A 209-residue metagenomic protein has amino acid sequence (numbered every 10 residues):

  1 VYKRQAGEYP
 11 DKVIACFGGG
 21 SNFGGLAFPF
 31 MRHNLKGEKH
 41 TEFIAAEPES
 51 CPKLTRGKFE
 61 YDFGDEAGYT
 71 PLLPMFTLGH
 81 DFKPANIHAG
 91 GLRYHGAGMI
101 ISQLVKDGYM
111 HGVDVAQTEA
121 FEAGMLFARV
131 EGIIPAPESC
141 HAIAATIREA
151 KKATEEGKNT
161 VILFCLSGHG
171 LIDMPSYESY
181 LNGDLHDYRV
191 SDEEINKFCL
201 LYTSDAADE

Functional and structural regions predicted by a protein language model:
V1-Q5, Y202-A207: Conserved small/polar residues in nucleotide/adenosyl-binding loops
K3-L104, C165-L181, S191-D192: Glycine-rich phosphate/pyrophosphate-binding loop at beta-loop-alpha junctions
A6, H95-E155: Active-site-adjacent helical/loop segments in soluble small-molecule enzymes
Y9, K39-H40, R129, G157-N159: Short, well-ordered loop/turn elements at secondary-structure boundaries
D11, E47, E138, D205-D208: Acidic active-site catalytic centers that drive phospho-/nucleotidyl reactions and related ester hydrolyses
D11-I14, M110, T160: Conserved acidic residues
E138-S139, I143-I147, K151-V161, H169-S204: C-terminal non-catalytic interaction/assembly regions of soluble proteins
